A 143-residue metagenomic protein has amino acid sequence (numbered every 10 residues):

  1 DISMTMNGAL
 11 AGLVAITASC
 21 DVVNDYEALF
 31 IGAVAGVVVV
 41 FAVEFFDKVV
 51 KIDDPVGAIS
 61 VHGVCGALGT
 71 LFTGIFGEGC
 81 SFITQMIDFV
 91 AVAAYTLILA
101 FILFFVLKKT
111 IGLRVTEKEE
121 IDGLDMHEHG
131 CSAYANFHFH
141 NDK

Functional and structural regions predicted by a protein language model:
D1-K143: Glycine- and aromatic-enriched membrane alpha-helices
